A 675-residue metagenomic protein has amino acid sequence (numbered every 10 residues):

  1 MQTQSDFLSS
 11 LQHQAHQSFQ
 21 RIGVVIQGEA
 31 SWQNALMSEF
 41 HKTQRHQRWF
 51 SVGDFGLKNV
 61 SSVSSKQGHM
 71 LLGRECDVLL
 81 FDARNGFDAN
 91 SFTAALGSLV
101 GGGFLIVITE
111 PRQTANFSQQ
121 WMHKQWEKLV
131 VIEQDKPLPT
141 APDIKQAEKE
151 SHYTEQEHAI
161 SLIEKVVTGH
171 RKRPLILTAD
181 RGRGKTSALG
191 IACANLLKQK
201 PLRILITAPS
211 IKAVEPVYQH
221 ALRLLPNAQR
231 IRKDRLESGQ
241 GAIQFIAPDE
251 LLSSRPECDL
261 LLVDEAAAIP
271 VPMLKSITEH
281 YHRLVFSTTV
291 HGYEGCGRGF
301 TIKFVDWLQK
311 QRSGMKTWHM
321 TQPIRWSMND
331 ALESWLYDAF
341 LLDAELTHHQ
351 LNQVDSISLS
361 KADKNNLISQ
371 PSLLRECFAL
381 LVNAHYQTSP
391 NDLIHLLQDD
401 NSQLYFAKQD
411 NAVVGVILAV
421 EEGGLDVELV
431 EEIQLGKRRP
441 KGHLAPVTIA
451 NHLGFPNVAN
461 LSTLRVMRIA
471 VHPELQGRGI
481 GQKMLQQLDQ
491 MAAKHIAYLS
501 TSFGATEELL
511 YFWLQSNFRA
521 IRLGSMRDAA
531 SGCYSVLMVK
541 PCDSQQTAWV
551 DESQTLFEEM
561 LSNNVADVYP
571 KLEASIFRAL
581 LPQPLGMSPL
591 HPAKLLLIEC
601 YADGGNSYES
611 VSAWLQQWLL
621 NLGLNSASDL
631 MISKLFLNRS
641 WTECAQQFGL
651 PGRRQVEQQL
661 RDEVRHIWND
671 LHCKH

Functional and structural regions predicted by a protein language model:
Q2-L11, E148-R173: N-terminal pre-P-loop "Q-motif" helix
S18-V24, H170-I176, L202, S402-Q403: Pre-Walker A (Motif I) flank of P-loop NTPase domains
R21-E29, K42, Q47-D54, T178 (+1 more regions): Conserved RecA-like ASCE P-loop NTPase motor core of nucleic-acid helicases/translocases
Q33, K185-T186: Conserved lysine of the Walker
D54-E75, A208-S253: Inter-Walker segment of RecA-like/P-loop motor cores
A188, A192, M484: Hydrophobic positions on the alpha1 helix immediately C-terminal to the Walker A/P-loop
I231-G241, I246-P248, S254, P272 (+3 more regions): Terminal substrate-recognition subdomain of acyl/acetyltransferases
N401-A419: Conserved beta-hairpin
